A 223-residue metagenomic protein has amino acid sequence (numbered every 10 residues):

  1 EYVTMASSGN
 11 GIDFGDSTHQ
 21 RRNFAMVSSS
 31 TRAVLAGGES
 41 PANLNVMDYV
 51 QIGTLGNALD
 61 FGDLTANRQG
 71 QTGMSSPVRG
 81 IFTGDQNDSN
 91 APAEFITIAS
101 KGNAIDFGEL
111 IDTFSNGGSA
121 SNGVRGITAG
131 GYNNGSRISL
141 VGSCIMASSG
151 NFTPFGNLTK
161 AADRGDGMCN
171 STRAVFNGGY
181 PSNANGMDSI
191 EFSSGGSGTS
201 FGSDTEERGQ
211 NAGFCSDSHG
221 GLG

Functional and structural regions predicted by a protein language model:
E1-G223: Polar, enzyme-active/binding microenvironments
